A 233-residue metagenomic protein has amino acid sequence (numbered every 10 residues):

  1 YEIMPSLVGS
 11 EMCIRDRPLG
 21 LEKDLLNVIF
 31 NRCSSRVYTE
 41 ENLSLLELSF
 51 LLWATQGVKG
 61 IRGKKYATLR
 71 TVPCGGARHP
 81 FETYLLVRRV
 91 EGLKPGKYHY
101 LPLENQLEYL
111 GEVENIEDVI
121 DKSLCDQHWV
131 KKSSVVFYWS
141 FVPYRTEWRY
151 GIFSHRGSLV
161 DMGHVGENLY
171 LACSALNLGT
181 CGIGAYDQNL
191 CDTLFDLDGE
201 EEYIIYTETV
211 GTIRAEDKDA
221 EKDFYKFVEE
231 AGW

Functional and structural regions predicted by a protein language model:
Y1-G9, I14: Single conserved hydrophobic/aromatic residue that forms the stacking wall/gate of nucleotide- or nucleobase-binding
N27-S35: Acidic/histidine-rich, surface-exposed loop or edge segments in extracytoplasmic proteins
S44-L93: Active-site pocket-lining segments that scaffold enzyme catalytic pockets across diverse folds
A77-G166, K226-V228: Glycine/small-residue-rich phosphate/adenosyl-binding loop
E112, Y203-W233: C-terminal helix-cap and adjacent tail motif
C173-E201: Short conserved catalytic/interaction loops centered on acidic-Pro-aromatic/His motifs
